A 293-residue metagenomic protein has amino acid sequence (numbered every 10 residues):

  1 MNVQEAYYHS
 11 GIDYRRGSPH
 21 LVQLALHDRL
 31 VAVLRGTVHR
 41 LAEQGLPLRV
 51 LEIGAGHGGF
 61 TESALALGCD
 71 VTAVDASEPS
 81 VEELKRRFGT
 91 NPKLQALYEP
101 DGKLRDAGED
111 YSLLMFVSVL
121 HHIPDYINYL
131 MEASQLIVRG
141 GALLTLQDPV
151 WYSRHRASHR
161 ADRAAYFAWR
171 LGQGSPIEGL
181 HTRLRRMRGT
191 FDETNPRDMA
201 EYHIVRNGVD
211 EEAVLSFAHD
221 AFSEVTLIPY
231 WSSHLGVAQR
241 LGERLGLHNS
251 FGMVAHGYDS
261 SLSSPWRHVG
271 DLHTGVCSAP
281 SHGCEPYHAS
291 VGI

Functional and structural regions predicted by a protein language model:
M1-G45: Conserved class I S-adenosyl-L-methionine
P47-G56: Conserved class I S-adenosyl-L-methionine
H57-K103: Class I SAM-dependent methyltransferase SAM/SAH-binding core
M115: A conserved beta-strand element that flanks and buttresses the S-adenosyl-L-methionine
N128-R139: A short glycine-rich, Lys/Arg-flanked "PGG" loop and its adjoining helix->strand segment in the class I
L144-T182: Conserved class I S-adenosyl-L-methionine
V205-F222: Short alpha-helix
S223, A238-I293: Core SAM-dependent methyltransferase catalytic element
